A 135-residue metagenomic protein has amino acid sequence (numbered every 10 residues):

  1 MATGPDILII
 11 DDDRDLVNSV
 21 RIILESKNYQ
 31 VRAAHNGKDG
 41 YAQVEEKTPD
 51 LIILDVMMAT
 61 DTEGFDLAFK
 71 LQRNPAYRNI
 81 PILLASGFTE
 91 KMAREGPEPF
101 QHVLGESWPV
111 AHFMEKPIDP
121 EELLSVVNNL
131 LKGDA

Functional and structural regions predicted by a protein language model:
G4, T48-D50, A76-P81: His-Asp phosphorelay/catalytic-motif detector in bacterial-type signaling
I10-D11, A34, I52: Conserved sequence signature across two-component system core domains
R14-R32: Two-component/phosphorelay signaling modules centered on CheY-like receiver
A33-A42, G64: Helix N-cap/capping motif at the beta->alpha junctions
A42, F65-R78, F100-H102: Short amphipathic alpha-helix used as the core "switch/output" element in two-component signaling
K47-L54, M58: Active-site beta3 strand of CheY-like receiver
T62-D66, T89-E115, E121, S125: Alpha4 helix (beta4-alpha4-beta5 surface) of REC/receiver domains from two-component response regulators
